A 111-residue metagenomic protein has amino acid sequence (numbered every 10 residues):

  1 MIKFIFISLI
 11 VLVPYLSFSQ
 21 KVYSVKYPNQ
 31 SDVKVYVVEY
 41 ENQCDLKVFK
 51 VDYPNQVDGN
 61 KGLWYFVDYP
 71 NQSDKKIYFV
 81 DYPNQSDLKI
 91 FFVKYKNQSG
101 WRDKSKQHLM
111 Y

Functional and structural regions predicted by a protein language model:
M1-S17: Sec-dependent N-terminal signal peptides
F18-Y111: Repetitive, compositionally biased segments used for assembly/scaffolding
